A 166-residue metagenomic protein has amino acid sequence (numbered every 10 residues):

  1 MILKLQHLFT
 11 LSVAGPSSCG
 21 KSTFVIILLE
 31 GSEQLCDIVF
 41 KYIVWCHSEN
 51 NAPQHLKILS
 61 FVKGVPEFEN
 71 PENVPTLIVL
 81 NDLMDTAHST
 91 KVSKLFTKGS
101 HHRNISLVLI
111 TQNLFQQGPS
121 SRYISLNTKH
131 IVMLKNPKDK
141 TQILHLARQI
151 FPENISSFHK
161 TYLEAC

Functional and structural regions predicted by a protein language model:
M1-L5, G31: Pre-Walker A adenine-sensing motif
K4, F151-N154, T161-C166: Phospho-regulatory, Ser/Thr- and acidic-rich intrinsically disordered linkers and terminal tails that flank modular
F9-E33, I38-K41, S48-P53, I58-S157: Conserved P-loop NTPase motor cores
